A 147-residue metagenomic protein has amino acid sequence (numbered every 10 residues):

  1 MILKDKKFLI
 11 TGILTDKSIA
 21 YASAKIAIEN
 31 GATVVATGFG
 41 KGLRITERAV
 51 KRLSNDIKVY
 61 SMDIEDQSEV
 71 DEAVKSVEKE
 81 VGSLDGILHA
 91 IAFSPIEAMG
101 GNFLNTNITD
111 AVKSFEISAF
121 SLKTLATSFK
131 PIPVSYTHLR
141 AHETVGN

Functional and structural regions predicted by a protein language model:
L3-A36: Canonical Rossmann dinucleotide-binding motif of NAD(H)/NADP(H)-dependent dehydrogenases/reductases, specifically
K7-L9, I87-A92: Conserved hydrophobic beta-strands of the Rossmann-like cofactor-binding core in SDR/related NAD(P)H-dependent
A32-T46: Conserved glycine-rich Rossmann-like NAD(P)H-binding loop of the short-chain dehydrogenase/reductase
L53-S68: Rossmann-fold cofactor-recognition segment
E65-K79: Conserved Rossmann-fold cofactor-binding substructure of NAD(P)-dependent oxidoreductases
K75, A92-F93, K113-Y136: Amphipathic alpha-helical dimer-interface segment in Rossmann-like NAD(P)H-dependent oxidoreductases
D85, G100-T124: Catalytic Tyr-X3-Lys loop
H138-A141, V145-N147: Single conserved hydrophobic/aromatic residue that forms the stacking wall/gate of nucleotide- or nucleobase-binding
